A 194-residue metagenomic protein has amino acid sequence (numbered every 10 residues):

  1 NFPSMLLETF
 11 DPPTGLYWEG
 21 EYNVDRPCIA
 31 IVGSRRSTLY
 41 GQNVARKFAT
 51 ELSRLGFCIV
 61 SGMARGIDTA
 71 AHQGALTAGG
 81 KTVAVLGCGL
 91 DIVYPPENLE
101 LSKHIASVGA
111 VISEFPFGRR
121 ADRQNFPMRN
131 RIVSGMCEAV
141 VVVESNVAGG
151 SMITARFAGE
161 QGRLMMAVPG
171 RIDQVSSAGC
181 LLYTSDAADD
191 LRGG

Functional and structural regions predicted by a protein language model:
N1-S185: Glycine-biased, small-residue-rich flexible motifs in mid-sequence functional cores and linkers
Y183-G194: Single conserved hydrophobic/aromatic residue that forms the stacking wall/gate of nucleotide- or nucleobase-binding
